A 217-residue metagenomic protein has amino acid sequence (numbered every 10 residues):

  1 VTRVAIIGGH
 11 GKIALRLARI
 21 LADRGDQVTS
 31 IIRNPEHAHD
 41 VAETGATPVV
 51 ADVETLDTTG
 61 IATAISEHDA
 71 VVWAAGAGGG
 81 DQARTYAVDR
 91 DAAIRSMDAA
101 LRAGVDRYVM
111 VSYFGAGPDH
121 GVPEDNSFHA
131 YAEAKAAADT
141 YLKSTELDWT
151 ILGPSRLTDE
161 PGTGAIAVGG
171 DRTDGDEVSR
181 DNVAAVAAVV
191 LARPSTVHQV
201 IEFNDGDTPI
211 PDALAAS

Functional and structural regions predicted by a protein language model:
R3-D26: N-terminal Rossmann NAD(P)H-binding glycine-rich loop of SDR-like oxidoreductase domains
Q27-I31, P35, A77-A87, D91-S144 (+1 more regions): Conserved Rossmann-fold NAD(P)-dependent oxidoreductase catalytic core, especially the SDR/UDP-sugar
S30-R95, A99-R102, L191-S195: NAD(P)H-binding glycine-rich loop region in Rossmannoid oxidoreductase-like domains and their noncatalytic homologs
A75, V109-S112, S155, N204: Active-site beta-alpha turn of Rossmann-fold NAD(P)-dependent dehydrogenases/reductases
A93, A134, L152, D174-V189 (+1 more regions): Substrate-positioning beta->alpha
P118, S144, T150-G170, F203: Flexible, glycine-rich beta-alpha linker
H120, P161-I166, V190-Q199: Glycine/proline-rich active-site loop of Rossmann-fold NAD(P)-dependent oxidoreductases
V200-T208: Short-chain dehydrogenase/reductase
